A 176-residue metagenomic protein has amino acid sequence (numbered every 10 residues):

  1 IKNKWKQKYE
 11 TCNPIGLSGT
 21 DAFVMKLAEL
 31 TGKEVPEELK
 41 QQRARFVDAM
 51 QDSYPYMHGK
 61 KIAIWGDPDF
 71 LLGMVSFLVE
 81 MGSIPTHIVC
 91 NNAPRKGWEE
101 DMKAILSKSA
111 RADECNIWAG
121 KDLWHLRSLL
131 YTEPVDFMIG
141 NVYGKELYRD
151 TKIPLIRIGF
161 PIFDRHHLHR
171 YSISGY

Functional and structural regions predicted by a protein language model:
I1-Y176: An N-terminal assembly and electron-transfer interface module characteristic of large anaerobic redox and radical
